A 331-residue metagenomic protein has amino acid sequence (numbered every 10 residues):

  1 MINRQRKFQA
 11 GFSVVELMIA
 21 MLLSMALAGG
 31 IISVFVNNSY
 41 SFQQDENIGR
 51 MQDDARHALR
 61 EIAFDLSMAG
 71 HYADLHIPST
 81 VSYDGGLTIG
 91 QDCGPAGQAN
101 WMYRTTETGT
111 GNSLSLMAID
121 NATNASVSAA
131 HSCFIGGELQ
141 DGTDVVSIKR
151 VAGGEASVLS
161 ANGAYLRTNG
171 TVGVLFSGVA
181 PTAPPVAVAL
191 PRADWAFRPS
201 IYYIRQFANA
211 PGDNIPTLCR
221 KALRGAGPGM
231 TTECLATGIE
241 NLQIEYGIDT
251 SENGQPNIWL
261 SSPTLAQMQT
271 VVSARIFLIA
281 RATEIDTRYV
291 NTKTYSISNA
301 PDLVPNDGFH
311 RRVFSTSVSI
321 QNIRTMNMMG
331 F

Functional and structural regions predicted by a protein language model:
I2-V15, I19-A63, S67-A69, M329: Aliphatic-rich helix starts adjacent to a transmembrane/signal segment
A58-S273, F277, I285-H310, S315 (+1 more regions): N-terminal pilin/flagellin-like segments and related low-complexity appendage regions
